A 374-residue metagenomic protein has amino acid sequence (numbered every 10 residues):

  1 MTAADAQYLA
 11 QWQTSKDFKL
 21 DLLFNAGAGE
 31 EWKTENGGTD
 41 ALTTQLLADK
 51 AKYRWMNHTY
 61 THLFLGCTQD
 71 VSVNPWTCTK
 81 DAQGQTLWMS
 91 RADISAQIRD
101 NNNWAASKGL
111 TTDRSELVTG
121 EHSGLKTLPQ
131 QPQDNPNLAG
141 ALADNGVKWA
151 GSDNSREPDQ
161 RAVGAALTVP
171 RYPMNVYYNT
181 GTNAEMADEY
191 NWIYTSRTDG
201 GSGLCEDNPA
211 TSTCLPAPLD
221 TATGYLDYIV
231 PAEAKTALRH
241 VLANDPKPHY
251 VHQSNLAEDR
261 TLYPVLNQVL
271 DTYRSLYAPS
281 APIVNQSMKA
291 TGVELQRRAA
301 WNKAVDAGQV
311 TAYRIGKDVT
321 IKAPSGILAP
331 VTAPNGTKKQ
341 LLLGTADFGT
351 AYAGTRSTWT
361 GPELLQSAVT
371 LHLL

Functional and structural regions predicted by a protein language model:
M1, Q7-S15, G27, R99 (+1 more regions): Catalytic grooves of carbohydrate-active enzymes
M1-T2, T119, S123-L125, N285-K289: General structural signal for secondary-structure boundaries
D5-E30, K52, A106-K108, A139 (+2 more regions): C-terminal domain-boundary segment and adjacent tail
K16-N137, N145-N175, T180, Q253: Metal-dependent polysaccharide deacetylase catalytic core of the NodB/CE4 family, i.e., the active-site-bearing domain
Y172-Y194, Y225, A312-D318: Short flexible/disordered coil segments
G308-V310, G336-T337, L343-S357: Small-residue (G/S/T/A) turn/hinge positions that recur once per unit in extracellular repeat modules
K322-P324, T332-P334, L342-G344, T360-P362 (+1 more regions): A structural detector for beta-sheet-dominated domains
F348-L374: C-terminal beta-strand-rich structural cap/linker in extracellular carbohydrate-active enzymes
